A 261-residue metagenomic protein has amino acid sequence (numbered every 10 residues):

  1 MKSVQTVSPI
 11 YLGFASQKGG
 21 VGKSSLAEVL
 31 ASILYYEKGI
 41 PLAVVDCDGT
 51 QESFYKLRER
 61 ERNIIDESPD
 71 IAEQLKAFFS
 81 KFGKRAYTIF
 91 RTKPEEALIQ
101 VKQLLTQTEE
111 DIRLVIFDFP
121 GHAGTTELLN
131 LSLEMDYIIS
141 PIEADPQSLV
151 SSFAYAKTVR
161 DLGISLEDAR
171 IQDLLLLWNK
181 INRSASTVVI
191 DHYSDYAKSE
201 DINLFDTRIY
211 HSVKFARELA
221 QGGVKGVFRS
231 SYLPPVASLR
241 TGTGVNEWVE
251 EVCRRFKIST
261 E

Functional and structural regions predicted by a protein language model:
M1-Q5: Pre-Walker A adenine-sensing motif
V7, A15-V21, Y35-V115: P-loop/Walker-type NTP enzyme "switch/lid" segment
S25-L26, L30: Hydrophobic positions on the alpha1 helix immediately C-terminal to the Walker A/P-loop
A31, Y35-Y36, S132: Gly/Ala-rich phosphate-binding loop of Rossmann-like dinucleotide-binding domains, activating on the conserved
T126-P146: Inter-motif core of Ras-like GTPase G domains
S152-D168: Conserved C-terminal guanine-recognition region of P-loop GTPase G domains, centered on the G4
K180-R229: Beta-strand-loop-alpha "switch" segments that mediate conformational coupling across diverse proteins
F215-V249: Inter-lobe coupling/hinge region of RecA-like P-loop helicase motors
